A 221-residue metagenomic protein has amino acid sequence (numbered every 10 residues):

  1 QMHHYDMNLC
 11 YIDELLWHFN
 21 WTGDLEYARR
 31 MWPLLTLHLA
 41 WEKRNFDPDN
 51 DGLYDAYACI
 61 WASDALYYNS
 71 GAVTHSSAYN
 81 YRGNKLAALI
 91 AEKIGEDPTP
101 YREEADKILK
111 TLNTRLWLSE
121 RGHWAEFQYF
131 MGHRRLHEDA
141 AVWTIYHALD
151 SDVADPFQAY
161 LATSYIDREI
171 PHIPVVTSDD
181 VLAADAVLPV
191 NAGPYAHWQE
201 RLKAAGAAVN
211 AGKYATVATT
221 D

Functional and structural regions predicted by a protein language model:
Q1, A56-V73, M131: Acidic/His metal-coordination segments adjacent to aromatic residues that form catalytic metal sites in metalloenzymes
M2, F19-R29, L66-G71, I94: The substrate-binding groove and active-site-proximal loops of carbohydrate-active enzymes, especially glycoside
H3-D6, K43-D47: Glycine-rich, aromatic-flanked loop segments that form ligand/cofactor-binding clefts across common enzyme folds
N8, I12-L15, S77, N84: TPR repeat positional signature
W17-H18, A87: Alpha-helical transmembrane segments of multipass membrane proteins
N20, A40-R44, N113: HEAT/HEAT-like alpha-solenoid repeats
R29, P33-T36, A40, G71-D106 (+2 more regions): Active-site core of glycosidic bond-cleaving carbohydrate-active enzymes
N50-A56: Acidic, glycine-anchored loop motifs typical of Ca2+
